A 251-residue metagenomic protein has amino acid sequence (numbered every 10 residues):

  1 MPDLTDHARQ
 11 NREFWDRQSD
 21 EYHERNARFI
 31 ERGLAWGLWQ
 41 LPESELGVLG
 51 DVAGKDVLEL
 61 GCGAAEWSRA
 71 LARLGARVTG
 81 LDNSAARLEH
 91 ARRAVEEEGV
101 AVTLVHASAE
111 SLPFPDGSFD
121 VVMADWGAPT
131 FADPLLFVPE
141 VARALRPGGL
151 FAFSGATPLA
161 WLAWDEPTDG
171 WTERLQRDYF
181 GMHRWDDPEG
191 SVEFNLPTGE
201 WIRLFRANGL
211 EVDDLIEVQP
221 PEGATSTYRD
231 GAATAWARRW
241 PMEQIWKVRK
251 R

Functional and structural regions predicted by a protein language model:
M1-A53, E66: Conserved class I S-adenosyl-L-methionine
D56-S111: Class I SAM-dependent methyltransferase SAM/SAH-binding core
E110-V121: A short acidic, Gly/Pro-enriched loop at the edge of an enzyme's catalytic core that lines a small-molecule cofactor
V121-L135: A short SAM/SAH-binding and catalytic strip from SAM-dependent methyltransferases
L135-L150: A short glycine-rich, Lys/Arg-flanked "PGG" loop and its adjoining helix->strand segment in the class I
L150-H183: Conserved class I S-adenosyl-L-methionine
G155, L159-A163, W185-E200: Acceptor-substrate binding/catalytic loop of class I
V192-L215: Short alpha-helix
